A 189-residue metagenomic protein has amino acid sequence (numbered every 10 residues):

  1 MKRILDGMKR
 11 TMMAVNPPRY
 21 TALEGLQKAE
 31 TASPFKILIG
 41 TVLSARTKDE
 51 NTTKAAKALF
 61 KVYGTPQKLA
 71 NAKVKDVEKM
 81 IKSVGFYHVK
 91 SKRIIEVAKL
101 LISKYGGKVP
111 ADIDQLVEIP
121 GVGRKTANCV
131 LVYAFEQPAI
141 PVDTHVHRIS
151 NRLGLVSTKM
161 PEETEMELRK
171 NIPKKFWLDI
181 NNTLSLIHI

Functional and structural regions predicted by a protein language model:
M1-A111, K175-F176, T183-L186: N-terminal polyanion-binding entry modules of DNA glycosylases/AP lyases and select other DNA-binding proteins
G25, E167-L168: Alpha-helical interaction segments
L38-L43, I94-L100, K108-L155, P161-E167 (+1 more regions): Catalytic DNA-binding helix-loop module of base-excision-repair DNA glycosylases/AP lyases
K159-M160, W177: Short, hinge-like loop/turn segments at secondary-structure boundaries
